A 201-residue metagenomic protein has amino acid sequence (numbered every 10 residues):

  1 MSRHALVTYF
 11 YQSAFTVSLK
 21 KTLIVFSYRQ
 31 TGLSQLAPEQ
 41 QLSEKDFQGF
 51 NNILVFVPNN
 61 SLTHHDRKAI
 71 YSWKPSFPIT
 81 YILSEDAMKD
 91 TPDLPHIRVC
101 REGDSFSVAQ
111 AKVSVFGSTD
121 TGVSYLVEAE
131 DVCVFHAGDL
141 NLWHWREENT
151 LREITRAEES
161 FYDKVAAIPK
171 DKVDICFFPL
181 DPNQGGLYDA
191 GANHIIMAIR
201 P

Functional and structural regions predicted by a protein language model:
M1-K20: N-terminal pre-catalytic "stem/leader" segment of glycosyltransferase-like enzymes
L6-Y9, I24-S27, K112-S118, C133-D139 (+1 more regions): Active-site-proximal beta-strand elements of phosphoester/diester hydrolases
T16-W73, L140-K170: Pre-active-site segment of Zn-dependent metallo-hydrolases
T22, P75-T80, M197-P201: A short helix->loop->beta-strand "cap" motif at the edges of active sites that frequently abuts
G32-L33, N60-K68, D86-T91, D104-F106 (+4 more regions): Active-site environment of divalent metal-dependent phosphoester hydrolases
R67-W73, D93, A190-I195: A short acidic, amphipathic alpha-helical/loop segment
F77-V132: Metallo-beta-lactamase
W145-P201: Cap/insert and terminal regions of metallo-dependent hydrolase folds
